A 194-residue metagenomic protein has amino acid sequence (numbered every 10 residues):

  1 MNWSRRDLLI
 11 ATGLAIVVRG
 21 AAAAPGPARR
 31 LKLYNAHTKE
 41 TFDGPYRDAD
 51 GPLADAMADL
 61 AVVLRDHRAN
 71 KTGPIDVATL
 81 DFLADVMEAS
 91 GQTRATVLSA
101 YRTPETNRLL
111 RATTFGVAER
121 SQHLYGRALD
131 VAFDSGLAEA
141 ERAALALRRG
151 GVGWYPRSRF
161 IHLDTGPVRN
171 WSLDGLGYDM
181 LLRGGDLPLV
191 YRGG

Functional and structural regions predicted by a protein language model:
M1-I16: N-terminal secretory signal peptides and thylakoid transit peptides that target proteins across membranes
D7, A21-A22: Acidic, histidine-bearing metal-coordination/catalytic regions of metal-dependent phosphoesterases
V17, A24-A69: Near-N-terminal "mature-domain entry" segment
A24, R29-Y34, P45, A49 (+1 more regions): Catalytic cores and adjacent binding grooves of peptidoglycan-active enzymes
D48-S99: Active-site acidic/histidine clusters and adjacent loop/turn architecture that either coordinate catalytic ions
L80-A84, N107, R111, L137-E141: Extracytoplasmic/secreted envelope proteins and their assembly/folding machinery, especially bacterial periplasmic
T96-R108: Small-polar-interrupted transmembrane alpha-helices in polytopic inner-membrane proteins
E105-S121: Charged, often glycine-rich, active-site loop that binds/positions anionic groups
